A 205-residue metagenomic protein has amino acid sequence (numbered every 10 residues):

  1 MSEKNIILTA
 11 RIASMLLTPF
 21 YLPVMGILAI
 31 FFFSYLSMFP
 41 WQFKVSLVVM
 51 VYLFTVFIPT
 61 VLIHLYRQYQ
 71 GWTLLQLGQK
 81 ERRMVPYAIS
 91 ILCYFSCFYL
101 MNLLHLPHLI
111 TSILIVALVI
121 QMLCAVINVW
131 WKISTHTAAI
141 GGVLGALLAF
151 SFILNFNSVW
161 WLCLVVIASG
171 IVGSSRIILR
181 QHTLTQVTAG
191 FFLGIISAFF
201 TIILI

Functional and structural regions predicted by a protein language model:
M1-A10: Short, Lys/Arg-rich, polar N-terminal cytosolic tail immediately upstream of the first transmembrane signal-anchor
A13, T73-I89: Juxtamembrane helix-capping/reentrant segments at transmembrane boundaries
A13-S34: The first (N-terminal) embedded transmembrane alpha-helix
F33-F43, W72-L75, L103-P107: Membrane-interface helix termini and inter-helical loops of multi-pass transporters
P40-F57, K80-E81, F191: Loop-to-helix transition at the N-terminal end of transmembrane alpha-helices
F57-Y69: Membrane-water interface of transmembrane alpha-helices
A88-Y99, A139-L144, L193: Core segments of transmembrane alpha-helices that mediate helix-helix packing or line hydrophobic substrate/ligand
P107-I205: Membrane-embedded catalytic cores of phosphoryl/pyrophosphoryl-handling enzymes
